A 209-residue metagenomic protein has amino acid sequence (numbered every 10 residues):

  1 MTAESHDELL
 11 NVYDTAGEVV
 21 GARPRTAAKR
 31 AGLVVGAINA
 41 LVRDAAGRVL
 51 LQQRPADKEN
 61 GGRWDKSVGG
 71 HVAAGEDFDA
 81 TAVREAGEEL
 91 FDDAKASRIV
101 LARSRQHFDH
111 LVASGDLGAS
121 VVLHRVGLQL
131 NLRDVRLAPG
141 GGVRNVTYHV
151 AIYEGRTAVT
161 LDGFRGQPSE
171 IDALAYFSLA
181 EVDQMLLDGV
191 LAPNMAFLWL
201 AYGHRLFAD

Functional and structural regions predicted by a protein language model:
T2-N39, A45-A46: Acidic, metal-coordinating catalytic segment for phosphate/diphosphate chemistry, firing primarily on the Nudix
E4-S5, D57, P168-S169: Short hydrophobic "helix-edge" motifs at membrane interfaces and signal-peptide entry regions
E8, E76, E85-E89, E170 (+1 more regions): Acidic-residue sensor for enzyme active/binding pockets
T15, R54, L179: Residues immediately flanking
E18-R23, G47-Q53, D162-G166: Short, well-ordered strand-loop elements centered on a beta-strand within folded domains, enriched for acidic residues
P24-T26, G62, V68, A74 (+1 more regions): Nudix hydrolase/Nudix homology domain
A27-I38, A45-F108: Conserved Nudix-box catalytic region and its N-terminal flanking loop in Nudix hydrolases and closely related
A40-L41, L174: His/acidic/aromatic-lined binding-pocket segments of jelly-roll/cupin-type domains and related regulatory beta-sandwich
